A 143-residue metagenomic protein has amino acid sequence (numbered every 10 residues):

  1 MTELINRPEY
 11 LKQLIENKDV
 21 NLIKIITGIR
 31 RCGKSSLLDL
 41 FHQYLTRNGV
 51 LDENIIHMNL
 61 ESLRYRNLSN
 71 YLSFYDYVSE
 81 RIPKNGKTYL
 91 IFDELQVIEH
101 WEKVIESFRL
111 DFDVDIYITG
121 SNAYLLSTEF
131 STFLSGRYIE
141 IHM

Functional and structural regions predicted by a protein language model:
M1-M143: Phosphate-binding site recognition
